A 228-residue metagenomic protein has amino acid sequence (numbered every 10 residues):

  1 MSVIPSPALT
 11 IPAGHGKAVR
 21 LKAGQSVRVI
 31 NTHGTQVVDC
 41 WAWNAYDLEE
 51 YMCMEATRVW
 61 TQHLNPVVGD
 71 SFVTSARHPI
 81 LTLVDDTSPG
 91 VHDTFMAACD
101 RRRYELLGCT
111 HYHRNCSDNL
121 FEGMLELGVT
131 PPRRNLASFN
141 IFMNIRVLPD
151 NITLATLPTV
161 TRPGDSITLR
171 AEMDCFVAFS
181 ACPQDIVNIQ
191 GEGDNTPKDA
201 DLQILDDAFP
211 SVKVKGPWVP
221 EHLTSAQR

Functional and structural regions predicted by a protein language model:
M1-R228: Acidic, Ser/Thr/Pro
